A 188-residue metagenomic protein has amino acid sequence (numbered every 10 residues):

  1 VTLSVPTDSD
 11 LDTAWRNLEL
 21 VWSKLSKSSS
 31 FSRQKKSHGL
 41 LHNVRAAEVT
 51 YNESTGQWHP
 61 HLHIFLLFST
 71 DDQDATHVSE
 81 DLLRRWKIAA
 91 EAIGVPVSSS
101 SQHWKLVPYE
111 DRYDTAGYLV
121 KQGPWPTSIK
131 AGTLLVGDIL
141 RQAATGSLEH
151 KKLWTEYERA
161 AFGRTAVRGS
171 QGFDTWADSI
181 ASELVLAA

Functional and structural regions predicted by a protein language model:
T2-W58, F68-A188: Right-hand nucleic-acid polymerase module
I64: Cys/His-coordinated zinc-finger cores
